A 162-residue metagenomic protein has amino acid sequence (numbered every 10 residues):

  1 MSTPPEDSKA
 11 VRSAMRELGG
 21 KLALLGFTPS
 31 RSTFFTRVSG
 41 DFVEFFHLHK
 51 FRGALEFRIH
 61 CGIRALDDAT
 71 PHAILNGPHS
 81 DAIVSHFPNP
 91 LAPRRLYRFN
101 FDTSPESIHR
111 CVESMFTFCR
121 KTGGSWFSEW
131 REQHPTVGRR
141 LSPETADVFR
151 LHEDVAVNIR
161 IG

Functional and structural regions predicted by a protein language model:
S2-S13, E17, P29-S30, T36-G162: Intrinsically disordered, low-complexity regulatory regions enriched in serine/threonine/proline and acidic residues
G19-G20, L24-L25: Conserved non-transmembrane functional hotspots
